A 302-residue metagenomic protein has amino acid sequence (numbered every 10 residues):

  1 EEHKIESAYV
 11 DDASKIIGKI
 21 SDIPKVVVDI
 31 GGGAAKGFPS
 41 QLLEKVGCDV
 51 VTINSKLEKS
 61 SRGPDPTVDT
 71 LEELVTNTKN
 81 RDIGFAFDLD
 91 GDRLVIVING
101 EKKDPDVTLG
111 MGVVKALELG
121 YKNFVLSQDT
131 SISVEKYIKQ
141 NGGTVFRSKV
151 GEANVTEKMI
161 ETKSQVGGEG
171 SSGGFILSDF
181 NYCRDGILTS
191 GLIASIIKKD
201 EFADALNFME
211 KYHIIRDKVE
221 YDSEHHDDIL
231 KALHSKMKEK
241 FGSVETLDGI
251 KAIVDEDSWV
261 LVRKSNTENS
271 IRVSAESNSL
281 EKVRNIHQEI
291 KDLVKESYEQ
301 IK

Functional and structural regions predicted by a protein language model:
E1-K79: Gly/Ser/Thr-enriched, mixed-charge loops and adjacent short helices that form phosphate/oxyanion-binding elements
I20-D22, E44-K45, D49-V50, L71-V145: Replace "Mg2+/Mn2+-dependent" with "divalent metal-dependent
V28, F85, S190: Two-metal-ion RNase H-like nuclease active-site motif
G32, L89-R93, S172, S279: Short, glycine/acidic-enriched loop or turn micro-motifs at the edges of active sites
G37-Q41, G63-P66, L94-N99, V134-Q140 (+2 more regions): Short acidic, glycine/serine/threonine-rich loops at helix termini
N54-E58, V107-G110, K149-N154, S171-S172: Short, acidic/turn-prone active-site loops that include or flank metal/cofactor- and phosphate-binding residues
K59-D65, V113-K115, V155-M159: Short, charged, surface-exposed secondary-structure boundary motifs
R81, G120-K302: Phosphate-binding and adjacent anionic-ligand microenvironments
